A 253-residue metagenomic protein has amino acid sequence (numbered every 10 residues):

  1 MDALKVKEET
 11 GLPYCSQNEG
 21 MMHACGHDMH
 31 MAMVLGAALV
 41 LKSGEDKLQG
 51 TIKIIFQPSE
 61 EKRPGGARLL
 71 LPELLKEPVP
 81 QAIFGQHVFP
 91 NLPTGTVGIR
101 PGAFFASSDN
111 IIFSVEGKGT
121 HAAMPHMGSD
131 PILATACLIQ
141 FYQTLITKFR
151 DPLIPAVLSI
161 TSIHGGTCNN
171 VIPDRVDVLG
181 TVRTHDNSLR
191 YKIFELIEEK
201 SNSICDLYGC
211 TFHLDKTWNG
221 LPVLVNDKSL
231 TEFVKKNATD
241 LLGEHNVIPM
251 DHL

Functional and structural regions predicted by a protein language model:
A3-M22, D28-M29, L41, D46-S162 (+1 more regions): Histidine/acidic-residue-rich, glycine-tolerant segments that coordinate divalent metal ions
H23-A24, P125, N187-K192: Ordered, soluble secondary-structure elements with a strong preference for glycine-centered loop motifs and nearby
M31-A38: DPxDG-like acidic metal-binding loop motif
M33, G66-A67, M127, I193 (+2 more regions): Residues at alpha-helix caps and immediate loop-helix transition turns in enzyme cores, especially N- and C-cap
L133-L253: Metal-dependent amide/peptide-bond hydrolase catalytic core, centered on the "pita-bread" metallohydrolase fold
